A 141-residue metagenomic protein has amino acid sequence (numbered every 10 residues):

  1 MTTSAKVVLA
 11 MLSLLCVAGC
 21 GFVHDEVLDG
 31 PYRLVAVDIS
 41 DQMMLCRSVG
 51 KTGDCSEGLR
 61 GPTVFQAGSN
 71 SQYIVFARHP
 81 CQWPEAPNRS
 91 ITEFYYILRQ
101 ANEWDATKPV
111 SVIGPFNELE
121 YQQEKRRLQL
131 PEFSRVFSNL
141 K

Functional and structural regions predicted by a protein language model:
M1-V8: Bacterial N-terminal signal peptides that target proteins for export
A10-S13: Classical Sec-dependent N-terminal signal peptides that target proteins to the secretory pathway
C16-G19: C-terminal motif of bacterial Sec signal peptides marking the signal peptidase cleavage site
G21-V23: Bacterial signal peptide processing site
L28-S48: Post-signal peptide N-terminal segment of mature Sec-exported envelope proteins
D41-Q42, K51, T107, Q123: Intrinsic-disorder/low-complexity loop/linker signature
K51-L98: Mature extracytoplasmic domains of secretory-pathway proteins
N102-K141: C-terminal partner/receptor-binding element of secreted or periplasmic proteins
